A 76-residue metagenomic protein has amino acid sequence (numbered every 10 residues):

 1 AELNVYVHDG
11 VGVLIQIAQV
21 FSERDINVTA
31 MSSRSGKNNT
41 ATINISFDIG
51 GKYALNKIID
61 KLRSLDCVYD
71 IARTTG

Functional and structural regions predicted by a protein language model:
A1-G76: A conserved regulatory-domain signal marking ACT and ACT-like small-molecule sensing domains and adjacent regulatory
